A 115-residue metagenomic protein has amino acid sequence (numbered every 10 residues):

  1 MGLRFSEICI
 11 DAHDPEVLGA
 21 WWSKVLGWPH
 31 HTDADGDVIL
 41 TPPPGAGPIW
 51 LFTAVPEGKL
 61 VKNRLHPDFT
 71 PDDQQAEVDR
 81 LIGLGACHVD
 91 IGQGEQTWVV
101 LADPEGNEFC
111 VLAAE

Functional and structural regions predicted by a protein language model:
G2-I10, T32, I39-T41, P48-T53 (+1 more regions): Vicinal oxygen chelate
F5-A12, V55-R80, T97-A102: Vicinal oxygen chelate
D14-P15, H30, G36, Q74 (+1 more regions): A generic "binding-loop/recognition-motif" signal
D14-P29, E77, L81-G83: Amphipathic alpha-helical segments
L18-A20, W50, L60-K62, E77-D79 (+1 more regions): Short acidic, gly/pro-rich beta-turn/loop elements at beta-sheet edges and active-site/ligand-binding grooves
L26, A54-G58, N107: A solvent-exposed interaction/effector surface
D35, G45-G47, L60-R64: Short connector loops at helix/strand junctions that flank enzyme active sites, especially segments positioning acidic
